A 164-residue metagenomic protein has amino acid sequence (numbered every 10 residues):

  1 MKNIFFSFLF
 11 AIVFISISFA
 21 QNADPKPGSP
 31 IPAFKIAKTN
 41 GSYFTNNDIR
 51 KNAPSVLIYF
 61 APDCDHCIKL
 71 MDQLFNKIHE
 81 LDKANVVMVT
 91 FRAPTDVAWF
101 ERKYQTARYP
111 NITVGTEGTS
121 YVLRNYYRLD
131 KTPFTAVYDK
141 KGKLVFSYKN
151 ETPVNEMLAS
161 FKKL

Functional and structural regions predicted by a protein language model:
M1-K26, L164: Bacterial Sec-dependent N-terminal signal peptides
Q21-N47: N-terminal "domain-start" segment that seeds a small globular fold
P30, A53, D130-T132: Short, small/polar residue-rich loop motifs at catalytic or cofactor-binding pockets
N46-I68, L74: Short active-site neighborhood of thiol/selenol oxidoreductases, capturing the structured segment around
I68-T106, Y121-L123: Structural microenvironment flanking redox-active thiols in thiol-disulfide oxidoreductases
E80, K131, V137-L164: Thiol-/selenol-based redox modules, centered on thioredoxin-like and closely related oxidoreductase domains
Y104-A136: Short, internal strand/loop/helix patches that form the active-site neighborhood or redox-interaction surface
